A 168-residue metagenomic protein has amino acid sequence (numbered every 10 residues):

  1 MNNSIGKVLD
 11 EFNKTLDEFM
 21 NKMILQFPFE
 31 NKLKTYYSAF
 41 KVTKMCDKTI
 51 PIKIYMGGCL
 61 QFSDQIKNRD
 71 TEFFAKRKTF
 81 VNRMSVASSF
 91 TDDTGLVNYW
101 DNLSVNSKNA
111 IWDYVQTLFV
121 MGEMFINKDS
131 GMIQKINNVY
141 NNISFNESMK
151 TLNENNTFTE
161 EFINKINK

Functional and structural regions predicted by a protein language model:
M1-I136, Y140-M149, N153: Terminal low-complexity "docking" segments
N146-K168: Alpha-helical oligomerization segments
